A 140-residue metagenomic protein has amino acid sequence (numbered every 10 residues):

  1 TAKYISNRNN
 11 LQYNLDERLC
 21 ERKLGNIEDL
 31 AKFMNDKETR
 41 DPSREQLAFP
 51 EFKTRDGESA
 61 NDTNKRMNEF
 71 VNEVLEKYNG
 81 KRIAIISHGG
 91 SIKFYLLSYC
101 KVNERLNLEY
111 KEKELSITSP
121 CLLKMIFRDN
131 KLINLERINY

Functional and structural regions predicted by a protein language model:
T1-R44, A48: Phosphate-coordination/substrate-recognition cap region in phosphate-metabolizing enzymes
T1-Y4, D56-M67: Loop-to-helix element that buttresses phosphate recognition and phosphoryl-transfer chemistry
R18, I85-G90: Short, well-ordered beta-to-alpha junction loops that form the rim of enzyme active sites and present histidine/acidic
E21-R22, S91-K93: Short, active-site-adjacent cap segments at secondary-structure transitions
D41-D62: Short glycine/proline- and acidic residue-enriched helix-loop micro-motifs that form flexible lids or anion-recognition
V74-K81: Glycine-rich phosphate-binding loop signature in dinucleotide/nucleotide-binding domains
V102-I133: Domain-level recognition of soluble alpha/beta enzyme cores, biased toward histidine phosphatases/phosphomutases
L135-Y140: Short, solvent-exposed aromatic-acidic interface loops
